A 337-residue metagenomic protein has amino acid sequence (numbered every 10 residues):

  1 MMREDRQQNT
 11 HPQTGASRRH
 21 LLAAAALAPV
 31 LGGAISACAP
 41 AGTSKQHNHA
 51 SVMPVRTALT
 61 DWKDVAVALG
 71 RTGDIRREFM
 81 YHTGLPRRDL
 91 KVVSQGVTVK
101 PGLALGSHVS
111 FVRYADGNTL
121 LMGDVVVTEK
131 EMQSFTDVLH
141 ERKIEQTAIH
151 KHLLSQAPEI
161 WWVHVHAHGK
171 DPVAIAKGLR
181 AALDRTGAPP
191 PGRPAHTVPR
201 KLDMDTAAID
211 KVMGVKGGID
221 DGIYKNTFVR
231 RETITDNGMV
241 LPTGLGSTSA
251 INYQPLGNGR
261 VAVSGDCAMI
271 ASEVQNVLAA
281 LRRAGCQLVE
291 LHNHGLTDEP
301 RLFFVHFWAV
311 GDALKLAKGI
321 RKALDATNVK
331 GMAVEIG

Functional and structural regions predicted by a protein language model:
M1-A16, L27-G33: N-terminal secretory signal peptides
G15-S17, S36-K63: C-terminal segment of N-terminal export signals and the immediately downstream linker at the start of the mature
S17-A23: N-terminal export leaders
P54-R56, R87-D89, D124-M132, T197-R200 (+2 more regions): Short, surface-exposed ligand-recognition loops at beta-strand->loop->(often short) alpha-helix junctions that present
K63-T98, L105, S110-F111, D116-G123: An N-terminus-focused feature that recognizes amino-terminal "leader" regions
T72, V127-I149, S155-P199, A309-G331: Hydrophobic, ordered structural segments
S94-R113, R230-G257, L291: Intrinsic, low-complexity N-terminal interaction/targeting segments
P101-L103, E129-H150, L154, G244 (+1 more regions): Extended intrinsically disordered, low-complexity coil regions enriched in Ser, Thr, Gly, Ala and often Pro
